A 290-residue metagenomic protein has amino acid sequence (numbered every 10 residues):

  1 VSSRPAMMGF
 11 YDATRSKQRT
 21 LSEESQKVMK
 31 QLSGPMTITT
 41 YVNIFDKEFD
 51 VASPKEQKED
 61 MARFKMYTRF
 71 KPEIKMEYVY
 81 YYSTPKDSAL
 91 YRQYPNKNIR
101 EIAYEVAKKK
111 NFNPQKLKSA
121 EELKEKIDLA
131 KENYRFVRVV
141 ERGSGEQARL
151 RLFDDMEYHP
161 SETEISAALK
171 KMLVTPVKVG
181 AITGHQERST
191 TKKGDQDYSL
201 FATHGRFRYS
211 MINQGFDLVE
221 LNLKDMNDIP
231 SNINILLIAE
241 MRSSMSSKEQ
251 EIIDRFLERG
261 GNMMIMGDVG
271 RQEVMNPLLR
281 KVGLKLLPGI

Functional and structural regions predicted by a protein language model:
V1-I290: Short, surface-exposed patches at the edges or C-terminal ends of soluble domains, predominantly
